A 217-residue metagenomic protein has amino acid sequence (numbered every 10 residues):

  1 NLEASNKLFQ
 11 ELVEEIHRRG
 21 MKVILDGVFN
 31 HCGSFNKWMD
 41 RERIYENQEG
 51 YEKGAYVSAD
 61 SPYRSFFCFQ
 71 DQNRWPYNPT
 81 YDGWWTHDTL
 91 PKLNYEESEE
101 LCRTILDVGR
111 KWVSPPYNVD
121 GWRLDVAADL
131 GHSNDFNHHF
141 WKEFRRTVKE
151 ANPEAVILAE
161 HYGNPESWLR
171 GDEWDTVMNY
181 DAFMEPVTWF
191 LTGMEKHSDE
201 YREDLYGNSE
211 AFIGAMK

Functional and structural regions predicted by a protein language model:
N1-P116, F144, E150, S167 (+1 more regions): Substrate-binding/active-site clefts of carbohydrate-active enzymes
L2-S5, E97-C102, S133, N137 (+2 more regions): Residue-level preference for long, well-ordered alpha-helices that form the structural scaffold of enzyme catalytic
H17-M21, Y117-W122, N152-V156, W174-T176 (+1 more regions): Short, well-ordered coil/turn segments that N-cap beta-strands
D26-N36, D125-G131, A159-P165: Short, solvent-exposed turn/loop segments enriched in Gly/Ser/Thr/Pro and often Arg
D40, W141, R145-R146, E154-K217: Conserved alpha/beta catalytic core and glycan-binding cleft of carbohydrate-active enzymes
D88-P91, D125-L130, G214-K217: Active-site clefts of carbohydrate-active enzymes
K92-L93, D125-A128, T147, K196-E200: A generic short-segment signal for beta-strand/edge and adjacent turn/coil regions
I105-P115, V119-V148, N164-E185: Conserved N-terminal glycine/acidic-rich loop preference
